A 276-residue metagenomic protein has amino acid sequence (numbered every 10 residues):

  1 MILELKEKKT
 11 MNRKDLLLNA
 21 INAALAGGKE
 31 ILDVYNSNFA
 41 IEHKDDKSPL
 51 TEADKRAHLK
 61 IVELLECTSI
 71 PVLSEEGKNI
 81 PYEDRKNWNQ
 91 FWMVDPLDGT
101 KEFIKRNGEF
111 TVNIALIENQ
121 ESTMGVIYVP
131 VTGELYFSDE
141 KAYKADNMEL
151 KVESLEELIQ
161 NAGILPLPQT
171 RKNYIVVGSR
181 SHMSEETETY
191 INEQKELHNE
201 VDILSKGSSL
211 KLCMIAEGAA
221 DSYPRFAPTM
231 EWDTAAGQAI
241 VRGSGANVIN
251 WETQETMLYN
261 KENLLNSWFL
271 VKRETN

Functional and structural regions predicted by a protein language model:
I2-A24, E188-L197, K211-N276: Oxyanion/phosphate-interacting regions
I2-L97, T189, T253-E255, T275: N-terminal subdomain of lithium-sensitive/metallo-dependent phosphomonoesterases centered on the IMPase/IPPase/PAP
I31, D54, L65, T100 (+5 more regions): Residue-level signal for inorganic ion chemistry
A40, P71, V201-D202, N247: Conserved beta-strand segments of alpha/beta enzyme cores
I70, N89-F91, T123, Y174 (+1 more regions): Conserved acidic residues
Q90-P130: Glycine-rich active-site/cofactor-binding loop and its immediate structural neighborhood
A115-L212, T256-M257, K261-N276: Acidic beta-strand-loop-alpha-helix segment within the catalytic core of divalent metal-dependent phosphate-processing
